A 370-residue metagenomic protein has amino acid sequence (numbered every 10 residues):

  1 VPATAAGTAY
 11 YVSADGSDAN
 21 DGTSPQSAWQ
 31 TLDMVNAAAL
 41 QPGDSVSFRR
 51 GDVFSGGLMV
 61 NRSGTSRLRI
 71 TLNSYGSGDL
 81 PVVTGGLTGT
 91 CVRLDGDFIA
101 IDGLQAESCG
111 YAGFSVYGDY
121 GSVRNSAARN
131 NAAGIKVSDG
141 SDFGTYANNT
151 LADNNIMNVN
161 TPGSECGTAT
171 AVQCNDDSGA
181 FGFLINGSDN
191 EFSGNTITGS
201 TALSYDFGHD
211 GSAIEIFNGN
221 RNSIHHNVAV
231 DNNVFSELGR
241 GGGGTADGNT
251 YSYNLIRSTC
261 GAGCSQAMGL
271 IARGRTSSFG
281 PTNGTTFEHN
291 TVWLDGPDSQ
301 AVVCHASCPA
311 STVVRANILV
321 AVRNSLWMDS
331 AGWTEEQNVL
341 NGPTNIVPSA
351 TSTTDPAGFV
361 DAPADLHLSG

Functional and structural regions predicted by a protein language model:
V1-D33, R50-D52, Y75-G76, P356-A362: Right-handed parallel beta-helix/beta-solenoid
A6-A9, Q41-S45, L68, D79 (+1 more regions): Loop/turn elements at helix/coil->beta-strand transitions in domains of secreted/extracellular proteins
A14, W29, S45-G56, N61-A112 (+2 more regions): Right-handed parallel beta-helix/beta-spiral solenoid domain characteristic of secreted/periplasmic
D33-A39, F54-G64, V82-V83, G118 (+1 more regions): Short, T/G/N/S-enriched strand-turn elements that build extracellular solenoid repeat scaffolds
R49, N61, N73-Y75, L94-D95 (+24 more regions): Feature marks extracellular polysaccharide-active and adherence modules
G56, N61, S223-A229, G248-S369: Predominantly extracellular beta-rich ligand-binding scaffolds that present long acidic/polar faces for carbohydrate
L58, I70, P81, T90-V92 (+21 more regions): Solenoid scaffold repeats with emphasis on beta-solenoid/beta-helix
M59, T84-V92, S108-S115, N130-S141 (+6 more regions): Extracellular beta-strand/beta-solenoid scaffold signature
